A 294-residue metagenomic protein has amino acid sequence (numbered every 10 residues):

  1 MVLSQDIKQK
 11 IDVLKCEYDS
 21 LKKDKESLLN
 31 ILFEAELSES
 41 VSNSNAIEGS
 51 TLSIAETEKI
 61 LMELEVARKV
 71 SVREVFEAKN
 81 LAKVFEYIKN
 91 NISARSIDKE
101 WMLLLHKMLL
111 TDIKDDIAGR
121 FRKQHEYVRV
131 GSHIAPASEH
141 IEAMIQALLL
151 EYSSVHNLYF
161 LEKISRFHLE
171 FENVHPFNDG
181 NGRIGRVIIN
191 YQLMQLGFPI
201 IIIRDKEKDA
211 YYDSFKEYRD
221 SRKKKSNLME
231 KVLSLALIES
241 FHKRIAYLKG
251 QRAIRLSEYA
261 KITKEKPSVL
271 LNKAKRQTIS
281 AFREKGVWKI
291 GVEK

Functional and structural regions predicted by a protein language model:
M1-D179, R183-K294: FIC/Doc superfamily catalytic core
